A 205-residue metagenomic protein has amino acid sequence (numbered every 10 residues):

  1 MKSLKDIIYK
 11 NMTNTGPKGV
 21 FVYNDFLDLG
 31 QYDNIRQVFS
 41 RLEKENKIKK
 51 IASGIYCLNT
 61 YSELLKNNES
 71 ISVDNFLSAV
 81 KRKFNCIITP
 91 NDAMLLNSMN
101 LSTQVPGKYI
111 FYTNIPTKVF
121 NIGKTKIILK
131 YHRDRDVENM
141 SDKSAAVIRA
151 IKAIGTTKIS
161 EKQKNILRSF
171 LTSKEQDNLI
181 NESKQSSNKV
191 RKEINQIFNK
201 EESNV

Functional and structural regions predicted by a protein language model:
K2-A79: Short beta-edge/loop segments at beta->alpha junctions of small alpha/beta modules that act as binding/recognition
I35, N91-D92, K143: Amphipathic alpha-helical interface surfaces
I51-G54, F84-I122: Short gly/ser-rich loop at a beta-strand->alpha-helix junction or flexible surface loop bordering the NTP-binding
A79-V80, N91-M94, A153-K158: Positively charged, aromatic-accented nucleic-acid-binding surfaces
N121-Y131: A short, charged helix-loop
H132-V205: Hydrophobic alpha-helical interaction segments
